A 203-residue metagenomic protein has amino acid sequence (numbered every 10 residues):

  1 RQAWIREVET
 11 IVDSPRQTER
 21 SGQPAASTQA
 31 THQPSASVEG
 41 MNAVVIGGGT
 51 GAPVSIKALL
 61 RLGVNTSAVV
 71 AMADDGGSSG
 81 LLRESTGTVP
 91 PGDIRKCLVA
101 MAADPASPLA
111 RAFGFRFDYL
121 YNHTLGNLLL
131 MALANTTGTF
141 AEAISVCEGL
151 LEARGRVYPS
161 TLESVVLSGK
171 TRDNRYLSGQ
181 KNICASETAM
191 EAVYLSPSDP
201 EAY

Functional and structural regions predicted by a protein language model:
Q2, E7, P15, A25-T28: Low-complexity intrinsically disordered segments
W4, A73-Y194: Electropositive, gly/pro-rich neighborhoods at or near active sites that engage anionic ligands
W4, I11, A30-A43, K57-L60 (+1 more regions): Non-transmembrane, aqueous-exposed alpha-helical and coiled segments at domain scale
I46-T50: Glycine-rich beta-strand-to-loop/alpha-helix junction loops that act as flexible
G51-I56: Short glycine/serine/threonine-rich phosphate/pyrophosphate-binding segments that cradle anionic phosphate groups
S67-M72: Short internal beta-strands
Y194-Y203: Active-site glycine-rich loop that binds ribose-phosphate moieties when present
